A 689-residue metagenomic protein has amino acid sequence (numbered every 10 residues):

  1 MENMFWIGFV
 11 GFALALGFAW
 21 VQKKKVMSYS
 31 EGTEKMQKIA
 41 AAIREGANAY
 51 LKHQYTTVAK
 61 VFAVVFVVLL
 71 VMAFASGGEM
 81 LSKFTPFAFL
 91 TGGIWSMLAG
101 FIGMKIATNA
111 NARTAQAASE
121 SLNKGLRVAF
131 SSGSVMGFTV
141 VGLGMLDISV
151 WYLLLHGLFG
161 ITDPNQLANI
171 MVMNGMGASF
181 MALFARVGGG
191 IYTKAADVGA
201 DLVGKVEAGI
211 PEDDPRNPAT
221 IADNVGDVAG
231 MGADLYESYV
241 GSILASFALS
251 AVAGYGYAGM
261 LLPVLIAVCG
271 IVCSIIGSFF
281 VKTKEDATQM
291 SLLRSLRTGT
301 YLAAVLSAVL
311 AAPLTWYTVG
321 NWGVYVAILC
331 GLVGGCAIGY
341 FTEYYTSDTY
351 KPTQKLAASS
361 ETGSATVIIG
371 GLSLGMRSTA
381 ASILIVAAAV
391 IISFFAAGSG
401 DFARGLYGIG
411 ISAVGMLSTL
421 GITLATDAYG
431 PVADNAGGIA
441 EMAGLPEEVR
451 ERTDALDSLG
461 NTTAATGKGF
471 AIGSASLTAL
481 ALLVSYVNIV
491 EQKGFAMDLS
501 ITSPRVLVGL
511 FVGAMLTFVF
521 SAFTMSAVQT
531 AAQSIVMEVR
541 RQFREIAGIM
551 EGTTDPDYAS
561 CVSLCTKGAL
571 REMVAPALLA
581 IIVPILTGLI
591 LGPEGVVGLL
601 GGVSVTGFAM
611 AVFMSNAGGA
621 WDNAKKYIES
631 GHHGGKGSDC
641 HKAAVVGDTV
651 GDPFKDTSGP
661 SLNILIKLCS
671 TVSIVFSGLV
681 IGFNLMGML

Functional and structural regions predicted by a protein language model:
M1-L689: Hydrophobic packing and interface segments
